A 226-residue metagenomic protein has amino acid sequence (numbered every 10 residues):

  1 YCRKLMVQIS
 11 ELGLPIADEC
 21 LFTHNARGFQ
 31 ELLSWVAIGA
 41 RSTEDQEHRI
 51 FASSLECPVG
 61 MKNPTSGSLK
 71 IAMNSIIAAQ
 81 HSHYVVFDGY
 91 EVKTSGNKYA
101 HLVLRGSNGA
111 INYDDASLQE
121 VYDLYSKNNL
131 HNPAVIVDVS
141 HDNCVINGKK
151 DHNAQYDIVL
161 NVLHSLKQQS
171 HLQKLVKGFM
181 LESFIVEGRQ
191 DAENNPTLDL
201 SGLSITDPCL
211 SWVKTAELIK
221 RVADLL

Functional and structural regions predicted by a protein language model:
Y1-L124, P133, H141-N161, S165-G178 (+3 more regions): Active-site-facing alpha/beta catalytic cores
V137, S211: Conserved, mostly hydrophobic/aromatic
D151, D207-P208: Alpha-helix N-cap/helix-initiation motif
D191-T206: Short helix/strand-capping connector loops at secondary-structure junctions
L203, W212-L226: A cross-taxonomic marker for long C-terminal extensions/tails that follow the last structured domain
